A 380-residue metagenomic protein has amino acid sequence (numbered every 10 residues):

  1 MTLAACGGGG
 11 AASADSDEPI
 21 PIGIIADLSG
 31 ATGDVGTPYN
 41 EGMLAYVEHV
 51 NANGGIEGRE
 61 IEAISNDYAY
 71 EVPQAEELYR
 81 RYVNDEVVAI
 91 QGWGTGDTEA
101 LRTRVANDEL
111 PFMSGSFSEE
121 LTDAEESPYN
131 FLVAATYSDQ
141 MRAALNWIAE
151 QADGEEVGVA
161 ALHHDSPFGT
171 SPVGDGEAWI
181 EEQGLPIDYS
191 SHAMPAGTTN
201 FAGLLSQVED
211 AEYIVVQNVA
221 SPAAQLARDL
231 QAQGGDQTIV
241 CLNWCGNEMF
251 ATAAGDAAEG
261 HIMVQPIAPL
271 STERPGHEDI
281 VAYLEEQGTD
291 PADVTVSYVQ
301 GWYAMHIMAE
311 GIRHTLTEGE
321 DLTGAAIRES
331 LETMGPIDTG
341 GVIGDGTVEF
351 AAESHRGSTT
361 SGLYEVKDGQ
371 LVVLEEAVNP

Functional and structural regions predicted by a protein language model:
M1-P21, A52, V378-P380: Short, low-complexity disordered leader/linker segments with a strong preference for bacterial N-terminal type II
P19-L44, N66-P73, G94, L162-T170 (+1 more regions): Extracytoplasmic "Venus flytrap"
T32-I56, G174-E182: Short, polar/charged alpha-helical segment
D34-E41, N53-A124, V133, A193-A202 (+1 more regions): Beta-alpha junction/loop-to-helix N-cap segments that form part of ligand/metal-binding clefts
Y82-T95, M113-G115, G158-L162, A211-A220 (+3 more regions): Periplasmic-binding protein-like
E120, P128-G234, S271-P275: Extracellular/periplasmic Venus flytrap/periplasmic-binding protein
L230-W302, A377-N379: Extracellular/periplasmic periplasmic-binding protein-like sensory domains
E286-Y298, E310-Q370: Segments of small-molecule ligand-sensing domains
